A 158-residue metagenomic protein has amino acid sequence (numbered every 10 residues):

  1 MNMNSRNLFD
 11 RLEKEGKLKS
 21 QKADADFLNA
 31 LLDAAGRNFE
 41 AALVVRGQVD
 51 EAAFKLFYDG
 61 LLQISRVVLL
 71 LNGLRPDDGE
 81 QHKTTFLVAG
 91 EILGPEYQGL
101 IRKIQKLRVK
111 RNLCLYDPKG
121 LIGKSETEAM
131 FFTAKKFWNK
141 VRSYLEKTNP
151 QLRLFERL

Functional and structural regions predicted by a protein language model:
M1-L158: Terminal alpha-helical segments
